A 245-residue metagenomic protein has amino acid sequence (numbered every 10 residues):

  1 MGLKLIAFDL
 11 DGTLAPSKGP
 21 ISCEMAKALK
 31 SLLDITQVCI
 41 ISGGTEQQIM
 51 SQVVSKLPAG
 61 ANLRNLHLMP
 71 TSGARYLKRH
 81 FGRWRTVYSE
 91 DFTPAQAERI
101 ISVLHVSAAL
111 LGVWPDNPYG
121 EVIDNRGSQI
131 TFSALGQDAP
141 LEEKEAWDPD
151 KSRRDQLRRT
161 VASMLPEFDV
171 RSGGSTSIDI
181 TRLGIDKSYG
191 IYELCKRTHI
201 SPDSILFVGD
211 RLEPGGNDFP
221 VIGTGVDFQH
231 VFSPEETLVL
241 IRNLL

Functional and structural regions predicted by a protein language model:
M1-L3, I21-S22, T181-L183, K187-L245: Mg2+-dependent phosphoryl-transfer enzymes with acidic/Ser/Thr/Gly-rich catalytic loops
M1-L3, I35, L63-N65, G127 (+1 more regions): A general structural motif
G2-G19, I40, L68, I191 (+1 more regions): Asp-based phosphoryl-transfer active-site loop
I6-D11, T71-G73, R126-G127, S133-Q137: Short loop/turn segments at strand-loop or loop-helix junctions that form parts of catalytic or ligand-binding pockets
K18-I21, E145: Short, solvent-exposed loop/turn segments at secondary-structure boundaries
P20-Y119: Active-site phosphate-binding/coordination module
P115-L206, N217: Conserved acidic, metal-coordinating active-site core of Asp-based, Mg2+-dependent phosphoryl-transfer enzymes
